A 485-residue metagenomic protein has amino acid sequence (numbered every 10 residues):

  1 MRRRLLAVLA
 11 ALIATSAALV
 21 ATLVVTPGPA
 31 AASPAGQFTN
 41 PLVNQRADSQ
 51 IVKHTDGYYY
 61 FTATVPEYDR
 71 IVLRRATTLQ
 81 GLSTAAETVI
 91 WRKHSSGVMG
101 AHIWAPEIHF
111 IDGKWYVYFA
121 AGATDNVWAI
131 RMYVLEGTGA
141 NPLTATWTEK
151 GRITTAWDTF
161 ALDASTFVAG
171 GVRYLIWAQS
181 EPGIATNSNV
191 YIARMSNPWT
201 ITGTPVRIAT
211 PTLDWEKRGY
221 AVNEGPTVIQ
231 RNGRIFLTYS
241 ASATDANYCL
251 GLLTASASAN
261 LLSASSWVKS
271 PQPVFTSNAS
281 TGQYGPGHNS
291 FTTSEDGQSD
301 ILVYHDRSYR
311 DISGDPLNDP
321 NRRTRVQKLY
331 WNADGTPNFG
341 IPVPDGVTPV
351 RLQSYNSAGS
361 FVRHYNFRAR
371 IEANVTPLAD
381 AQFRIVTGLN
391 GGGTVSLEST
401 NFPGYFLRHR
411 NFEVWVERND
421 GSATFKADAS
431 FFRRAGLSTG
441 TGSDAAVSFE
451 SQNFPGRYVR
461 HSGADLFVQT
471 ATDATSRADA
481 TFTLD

Functional and structural regions predicted by a protein language model:
M1-I13: N-terminal export and membrane-targeting signals
L6-V8, A18-A35: C-terminal region of N-terminal signal peptides and the immediate post-cleavage residues of exported proteins
I13-T26, A63, F119: Residue-level signal for alpha-helical transmembrane segments in multi-pass membrane proteins
A21, T376-Q382, S422-R433, D473-D485: Short amphipathic alpha-helical linker/capping segments at the junctions of internal repeats and modular domains
S33-V350, D380-T387, D428-L437, D444-A446 (+1 more regions): Carbohydrate-active catalytic/glycan-binding domains of CAZyme proteins, especially the secreted or lumenal ectodomains
A47-D48, D56-G57, V65-E67, N356-S360 (+5 more regions): Short polar catalytic/cofactor-binding loops
P344-R368, R384-E413, F432-A464, T481-D485: Extracellular glycan-recognition/adhesion modules and their associated mucin-like linkers
H364-P377, N411-E413, R418-A423, G463-D465 (+1 more regions): Extended intrinsically disordered, low-complexity coil regions enriched in Ser, Thr, Gly, Ala and often Pro
